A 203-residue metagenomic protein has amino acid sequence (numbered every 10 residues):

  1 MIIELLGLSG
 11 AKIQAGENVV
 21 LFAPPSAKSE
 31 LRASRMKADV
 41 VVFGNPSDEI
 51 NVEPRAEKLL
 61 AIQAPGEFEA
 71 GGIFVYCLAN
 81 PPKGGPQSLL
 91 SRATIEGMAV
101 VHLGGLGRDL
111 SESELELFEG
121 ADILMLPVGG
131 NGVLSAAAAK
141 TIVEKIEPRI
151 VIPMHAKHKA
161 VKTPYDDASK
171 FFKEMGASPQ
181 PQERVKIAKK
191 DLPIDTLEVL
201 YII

Functional and structural regions predicted by a protein language model:
M1-V40, S47-E49, R55-I123, N131-A137 (+1 more regions): Core dinuclear metal-dependent hydrolase active-site scaffold
E30, V128, K140, A160: Generic anion/oxyanion-binding catalytic loop in active/binding sites
A38, I123, A139-A156: Proline-aspartate-enriched helix->loop->beta-strand connector
G44, P127, M154: Conserved residues at the C-terminal ends of beta-strands
E114-L117, A138-I142, D167, F171: A general structural detector for well-ordered alpha-helical segments in enzyme core domains, enriched
G132, E144, V161-P164: Short capping loops/turns at secondary-structure boundaries
R149-I150, M154-I203: Accessory terminal helices/loops
